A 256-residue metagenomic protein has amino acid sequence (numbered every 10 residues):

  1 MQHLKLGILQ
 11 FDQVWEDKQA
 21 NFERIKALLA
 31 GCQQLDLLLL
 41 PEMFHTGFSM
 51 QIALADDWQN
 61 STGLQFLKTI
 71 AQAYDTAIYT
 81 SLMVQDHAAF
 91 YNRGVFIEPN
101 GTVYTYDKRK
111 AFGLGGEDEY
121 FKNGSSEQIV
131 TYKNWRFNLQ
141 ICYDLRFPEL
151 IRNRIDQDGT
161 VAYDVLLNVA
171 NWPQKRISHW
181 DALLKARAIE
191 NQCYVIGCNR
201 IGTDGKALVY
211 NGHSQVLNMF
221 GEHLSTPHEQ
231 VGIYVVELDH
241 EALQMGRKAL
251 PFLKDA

Functional and structural regions predicted by a protein language model:
M1-G7, I129-L139, D164: Beta-strand-turn-beta hairpins that frame and shape the catalytic cleft of phosphate-ester-processing enzymes
M1-L37, L167: N-terminal active-site segment of His-dependent metallophosphoesterases
L4, N92, F137, G212 (+1 more regions): Change "...and in nucleic-acid phosphodiester-cleaving endonucleases..." to "...and in nucleic-acid processing enzymes
K18, A27-P99, P173-A186: Cys-nucleophile CN-hydrolase/nitrilase-fold catalytic domain and related Cys-dependent amidase chemistry that acts on
L38-L39, R136-I141, L167-N168, I196: Short hydrophobic-aromatic micro-motifs
S61-Y79, R146-I233: CN hydrolase (nitrilase-like) catalytic-core segments centered on the catalytic cysteine and neighboring Lys/Glu
Q85-D158, K175-A182, M245-K254: Active-site catalytic loop in hydrolytic enzyme cores
F96-E98, L217-N218, V236-E237: Short beta-strand-to-turn element immediately C-terminal to the catalytic PLP-Schiff-base lysine in fold type I
